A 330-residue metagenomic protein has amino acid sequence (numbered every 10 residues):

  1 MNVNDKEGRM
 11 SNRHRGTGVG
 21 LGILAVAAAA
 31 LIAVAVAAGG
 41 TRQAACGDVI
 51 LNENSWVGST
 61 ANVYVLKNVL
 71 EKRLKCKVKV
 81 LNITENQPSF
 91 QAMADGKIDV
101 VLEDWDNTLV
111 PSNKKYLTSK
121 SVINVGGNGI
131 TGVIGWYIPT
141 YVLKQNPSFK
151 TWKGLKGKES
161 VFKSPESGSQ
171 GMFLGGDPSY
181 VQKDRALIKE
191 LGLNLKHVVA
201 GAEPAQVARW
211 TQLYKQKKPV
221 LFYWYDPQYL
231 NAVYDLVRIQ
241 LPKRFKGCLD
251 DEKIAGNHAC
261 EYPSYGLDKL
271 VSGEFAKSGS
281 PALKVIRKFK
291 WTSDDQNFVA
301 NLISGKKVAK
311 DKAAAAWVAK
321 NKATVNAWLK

Functional and structural regions predicted by a protein language model:
K6-G8, A30-C46: C-terminal region of N-terminal signal peptides and the immediate post-cleavage residues of exported proteins
A38-L51, K163-Q170, A323-K330: Immediate post-signal peptide segment of exported/extracytoplasmic ligand-binding proteins
A44-G58, C76-L81, Q170-F173, I286: Short, well-ordered beta-strand elements
V57-C76, I188: Short, polar/charged alpha-helical segment
G58, Y180-K196, A200-K217, N231 (+2 more regions): An extracytoplasmic/periplasmic, membrane-proximal ligand-sensing/linker region
F90-A92, I98-L102, M172-D251: Ligand-binding pocket segment of bilobal, Venus flytrap-like solute-binding proteins
S121-F173: A conserved helix-loop-strand patch within extracytoplasmic ligand-binding domains of the periplasmic binding
I134-Q145, Y265-S278, N301-L302: A bilobed periplasmic-binding-protein/Venus flytrap-type ligand-binding module shared by bacterial periplasmic
